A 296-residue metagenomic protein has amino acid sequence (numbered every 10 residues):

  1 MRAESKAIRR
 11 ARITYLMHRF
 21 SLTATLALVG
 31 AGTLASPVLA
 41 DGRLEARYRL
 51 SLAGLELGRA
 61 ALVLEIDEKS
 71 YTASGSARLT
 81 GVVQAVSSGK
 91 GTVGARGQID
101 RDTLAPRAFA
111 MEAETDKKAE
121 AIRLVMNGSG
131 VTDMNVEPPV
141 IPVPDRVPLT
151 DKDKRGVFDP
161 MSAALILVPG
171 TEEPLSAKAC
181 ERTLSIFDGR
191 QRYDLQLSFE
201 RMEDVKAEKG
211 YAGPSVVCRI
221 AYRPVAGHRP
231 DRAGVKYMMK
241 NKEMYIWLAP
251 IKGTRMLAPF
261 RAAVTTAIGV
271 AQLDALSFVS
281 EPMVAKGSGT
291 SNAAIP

Functional and structural regions predicted by a protein language model:
A3-A7: Extreme N-terminal basic, low-complexity initiation segments that serve as generic localization/processing leaders
I8-T25: Bacterial N-terminal signal peptides that target proteins for export
V29-G30, K252: Residue-level detector of alpha-helical transmembrane segments in integral membrane proteins
G30, A35-S36: N-terminal signal peptide c-region/cleavage motif recognized by signal peptidases
L39-G128, E172-P296: Acidic, serine/threonine-rich low-complexity disordered tracts
E114, K118-P160: Internal, conserved structured core segments that host functional sites
G156-S162, I166-E173: A structural motif
